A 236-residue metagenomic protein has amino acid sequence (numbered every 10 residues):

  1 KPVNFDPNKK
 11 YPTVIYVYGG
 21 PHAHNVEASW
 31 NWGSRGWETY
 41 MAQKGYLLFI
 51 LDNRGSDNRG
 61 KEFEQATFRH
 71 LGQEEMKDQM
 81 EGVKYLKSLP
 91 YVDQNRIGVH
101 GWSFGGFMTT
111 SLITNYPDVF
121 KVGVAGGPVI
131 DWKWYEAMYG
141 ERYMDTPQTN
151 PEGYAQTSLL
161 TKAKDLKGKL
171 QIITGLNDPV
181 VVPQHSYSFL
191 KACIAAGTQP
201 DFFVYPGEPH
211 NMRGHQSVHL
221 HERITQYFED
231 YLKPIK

Functional and structural regions predicted by a protein language model:
K1-K236: Serine-hydrolase catalytic core recognition
